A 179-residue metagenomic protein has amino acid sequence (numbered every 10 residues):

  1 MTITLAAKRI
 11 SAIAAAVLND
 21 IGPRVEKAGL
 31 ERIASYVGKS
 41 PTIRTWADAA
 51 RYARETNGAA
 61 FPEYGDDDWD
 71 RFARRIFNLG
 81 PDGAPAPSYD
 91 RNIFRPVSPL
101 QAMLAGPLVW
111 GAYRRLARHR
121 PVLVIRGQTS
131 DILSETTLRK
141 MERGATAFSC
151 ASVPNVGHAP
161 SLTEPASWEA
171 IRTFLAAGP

Functional and structural regions predicted by a protein language model:
M1-A28: Conserved hydrolase catalytic core segment
L18-R51: A catalytic-pocket lid/entrance helix-loop region that shapes and gates access to the active site across common
R44-P99: Conserved alpha/beta-hydrolase catalytic His-Asp/Glu region
L79-R143: Conserved serine/cysteine hydrolase catalytic core
G144-H158: Catalytic histidine neighborhood in serine/cysteine hydrolases with alpha/beta-hydrolase-type architecture
V156-S167: Catalytic histidine-centered segment of alpha/beta-hydrolase-like enzymes
A170-G178: C-terminal alpha-helix
